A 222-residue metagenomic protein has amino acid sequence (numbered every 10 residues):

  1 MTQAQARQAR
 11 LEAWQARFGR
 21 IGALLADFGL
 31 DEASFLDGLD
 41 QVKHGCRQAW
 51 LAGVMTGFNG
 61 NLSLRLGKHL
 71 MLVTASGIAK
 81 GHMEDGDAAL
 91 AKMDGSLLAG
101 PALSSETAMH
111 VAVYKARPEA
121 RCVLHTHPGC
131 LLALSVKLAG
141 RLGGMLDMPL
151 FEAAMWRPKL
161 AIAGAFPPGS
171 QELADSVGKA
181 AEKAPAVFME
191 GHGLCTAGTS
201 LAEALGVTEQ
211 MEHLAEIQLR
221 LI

Functional and structural regions predicted by a protein language model:
M1-I222: Glycine-rich flexible loops
